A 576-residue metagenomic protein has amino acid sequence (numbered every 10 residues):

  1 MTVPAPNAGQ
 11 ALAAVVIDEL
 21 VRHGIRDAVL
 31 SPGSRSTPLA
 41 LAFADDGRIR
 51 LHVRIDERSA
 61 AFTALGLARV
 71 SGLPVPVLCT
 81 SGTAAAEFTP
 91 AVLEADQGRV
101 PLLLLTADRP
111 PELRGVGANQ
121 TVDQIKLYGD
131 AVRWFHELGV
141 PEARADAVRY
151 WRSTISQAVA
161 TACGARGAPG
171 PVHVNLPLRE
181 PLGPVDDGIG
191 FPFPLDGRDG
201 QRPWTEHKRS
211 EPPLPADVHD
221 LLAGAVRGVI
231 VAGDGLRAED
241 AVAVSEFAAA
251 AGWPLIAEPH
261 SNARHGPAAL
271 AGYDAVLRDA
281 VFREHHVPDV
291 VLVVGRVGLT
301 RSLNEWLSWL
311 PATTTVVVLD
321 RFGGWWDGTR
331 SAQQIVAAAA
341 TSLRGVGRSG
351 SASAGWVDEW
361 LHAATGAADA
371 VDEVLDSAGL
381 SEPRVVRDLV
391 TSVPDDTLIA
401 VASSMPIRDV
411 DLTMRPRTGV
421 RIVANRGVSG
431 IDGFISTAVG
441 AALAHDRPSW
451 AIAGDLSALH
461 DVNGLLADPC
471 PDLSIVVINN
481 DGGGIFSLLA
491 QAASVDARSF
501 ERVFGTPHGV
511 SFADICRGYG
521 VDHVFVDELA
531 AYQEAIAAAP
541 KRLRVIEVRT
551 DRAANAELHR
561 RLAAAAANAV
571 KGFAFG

Functional and structural regions predicted by a protein language model:
M1-H23, W151-A223, S349-G355, E359-H362: Cofactor-/ligand-binding subdomain signature composed of acidic, glycine-rich, tryptophan-containing flexible loops
T2-A8, L138, E305-I407, I515 (+2 more regions): Phosphate/pyrophosphate-binding active-site segments
A8-D96: N-terminal cofactor/phosphate-binding cores enriched in small/glycine residues, especially glycine-rich loops such as
A13-I17, G24, S34-R35, L39-A40 (+1 more regions): Active-site diphosphate/adenylate-binding microenvironment
D27, V70-C79, A85, E94-T106 (+3 more regions): Structural signature of the thiamine diphosphate
R69, T80, A216-D217, A232-R321 (+4 more regions): Glycine-rich, anion-gripping cofactor-binding loops and their flanking helix/strand elements in enzyme active sites
L105, E112-K126, D409, M414-G576: Thiamine diphosphate
T106-A158, A257-T365, E547: Glycine-rich, acidic loop regions that bind phosphate or pyrophosphate groups
